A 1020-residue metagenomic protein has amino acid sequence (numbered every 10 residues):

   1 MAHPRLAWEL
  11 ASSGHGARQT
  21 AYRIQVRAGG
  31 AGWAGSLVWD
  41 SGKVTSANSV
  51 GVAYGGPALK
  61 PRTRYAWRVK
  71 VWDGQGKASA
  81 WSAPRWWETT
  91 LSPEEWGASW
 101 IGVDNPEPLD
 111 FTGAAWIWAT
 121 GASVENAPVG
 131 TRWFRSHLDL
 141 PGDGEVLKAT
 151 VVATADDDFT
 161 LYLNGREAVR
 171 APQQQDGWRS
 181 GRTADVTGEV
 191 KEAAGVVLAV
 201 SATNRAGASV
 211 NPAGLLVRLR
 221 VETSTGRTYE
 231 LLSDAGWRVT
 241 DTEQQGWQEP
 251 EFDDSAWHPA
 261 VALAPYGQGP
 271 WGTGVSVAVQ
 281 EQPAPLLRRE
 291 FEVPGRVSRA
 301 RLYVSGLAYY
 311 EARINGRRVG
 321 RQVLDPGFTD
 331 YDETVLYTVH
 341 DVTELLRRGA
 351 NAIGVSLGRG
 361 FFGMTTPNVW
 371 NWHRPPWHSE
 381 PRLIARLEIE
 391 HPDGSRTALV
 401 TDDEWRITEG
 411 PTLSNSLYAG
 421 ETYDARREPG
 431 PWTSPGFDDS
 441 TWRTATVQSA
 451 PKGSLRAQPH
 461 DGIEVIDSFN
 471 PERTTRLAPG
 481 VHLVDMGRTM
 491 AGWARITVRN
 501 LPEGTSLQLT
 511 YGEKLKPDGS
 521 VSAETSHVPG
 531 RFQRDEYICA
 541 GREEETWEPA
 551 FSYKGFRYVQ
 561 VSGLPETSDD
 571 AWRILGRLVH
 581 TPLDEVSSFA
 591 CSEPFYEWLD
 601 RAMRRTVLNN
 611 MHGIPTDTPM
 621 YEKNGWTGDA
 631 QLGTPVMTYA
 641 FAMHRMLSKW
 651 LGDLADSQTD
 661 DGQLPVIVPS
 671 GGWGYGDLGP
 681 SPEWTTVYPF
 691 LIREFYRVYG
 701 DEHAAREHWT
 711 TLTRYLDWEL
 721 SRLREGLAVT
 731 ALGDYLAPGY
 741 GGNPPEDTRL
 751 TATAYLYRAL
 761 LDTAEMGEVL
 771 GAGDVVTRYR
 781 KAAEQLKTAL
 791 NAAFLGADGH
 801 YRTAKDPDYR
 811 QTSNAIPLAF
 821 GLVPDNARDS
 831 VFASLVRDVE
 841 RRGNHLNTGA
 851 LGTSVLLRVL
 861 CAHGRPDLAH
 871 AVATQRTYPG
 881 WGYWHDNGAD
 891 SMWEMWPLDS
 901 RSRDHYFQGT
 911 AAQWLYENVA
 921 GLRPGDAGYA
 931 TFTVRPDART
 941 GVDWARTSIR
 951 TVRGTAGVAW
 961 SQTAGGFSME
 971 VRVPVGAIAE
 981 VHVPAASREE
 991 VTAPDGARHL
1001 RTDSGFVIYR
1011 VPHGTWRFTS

Functional and structural regions predicted by a protein language model:
M1-R64, R68-Y621, D629, R645-M646 (+2 more regions): Extracellular/oxidizing-compartment recognition motifs
R170, R317-D332, T343, G354 (+3 more regions): Helix-terminus loop motifs that line ligand-binding clefts
A300-Y309, R313-N315, W493-E513, E548-F551 (+6 more regions): Alpha-helical support elements that line or immediately flank enzyme active sites and cofactor-binding pockets
Y309, V400-E409, S568-A602, L608 (+7 more regions): Active-site acid/base region of carbohydrate-active enzymes
I353, Y423-D424, E622, A640 (+7 more regions): C-terminal capping/lid segments that line or modulate ligand- or cofactor-binding pockets
H373-W377, R382-E388, A398-G436, A457-S468 (+2 more regions): Non-catalytic C-terminal accessory modules of carbohydrate-active enzymes
I692, Y757-L760, A764: Non-transmembrane amphipathic alpha-helical segments
